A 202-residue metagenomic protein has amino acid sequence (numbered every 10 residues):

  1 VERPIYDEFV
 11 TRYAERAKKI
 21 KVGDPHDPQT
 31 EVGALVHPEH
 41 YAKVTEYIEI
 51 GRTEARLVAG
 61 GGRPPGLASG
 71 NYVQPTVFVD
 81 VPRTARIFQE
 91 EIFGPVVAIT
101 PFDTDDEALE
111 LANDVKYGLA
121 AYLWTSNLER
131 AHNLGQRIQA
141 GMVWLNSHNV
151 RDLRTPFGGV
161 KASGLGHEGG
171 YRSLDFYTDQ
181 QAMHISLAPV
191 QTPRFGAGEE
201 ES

Functional and structural regions predicted by a protein language model:
R3, G61, S147-N149: Short secondary-structure boundary segments
R3-K21, Q180-A182: Conserved core segment of the aminotransferase class I/II
K21, V32, I48, T53 (+2 more regions): Conserved C-terminal structural/oligomerization subdomain of aldehyde/semialdehyde dehydrogenase
K21-D27: Active-site region of PLP-dependent enzymes
A34-V44: Short beta-strand to alpha-helix junction loop
A55-G61: TM-adjacent membrane-interface loops and short helices in multi-pass inner/ER membrane proteins
G61-L67: Short, solvent-exposed loop/turn elements at beta->coil junctions and helix N-caps that rim active or binding pockets
